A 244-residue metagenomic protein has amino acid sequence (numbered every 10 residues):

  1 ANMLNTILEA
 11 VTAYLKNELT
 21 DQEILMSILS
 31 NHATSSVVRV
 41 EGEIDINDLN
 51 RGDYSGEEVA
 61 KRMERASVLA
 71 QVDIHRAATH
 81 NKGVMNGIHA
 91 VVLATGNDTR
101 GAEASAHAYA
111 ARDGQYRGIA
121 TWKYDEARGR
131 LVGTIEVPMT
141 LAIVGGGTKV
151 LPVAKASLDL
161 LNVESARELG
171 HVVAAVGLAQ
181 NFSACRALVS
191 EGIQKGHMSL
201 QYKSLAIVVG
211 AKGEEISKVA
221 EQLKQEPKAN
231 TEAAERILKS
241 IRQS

Functional and structural regions predicted by a protein language model:
L4-V153: Glycine-rich anion/phosphate-binding loop at the beta-strand->alpha-helix junction
L131-V132, P138-S244: Catalytic-core signal marking the mid-to-C-terminal active-site face
